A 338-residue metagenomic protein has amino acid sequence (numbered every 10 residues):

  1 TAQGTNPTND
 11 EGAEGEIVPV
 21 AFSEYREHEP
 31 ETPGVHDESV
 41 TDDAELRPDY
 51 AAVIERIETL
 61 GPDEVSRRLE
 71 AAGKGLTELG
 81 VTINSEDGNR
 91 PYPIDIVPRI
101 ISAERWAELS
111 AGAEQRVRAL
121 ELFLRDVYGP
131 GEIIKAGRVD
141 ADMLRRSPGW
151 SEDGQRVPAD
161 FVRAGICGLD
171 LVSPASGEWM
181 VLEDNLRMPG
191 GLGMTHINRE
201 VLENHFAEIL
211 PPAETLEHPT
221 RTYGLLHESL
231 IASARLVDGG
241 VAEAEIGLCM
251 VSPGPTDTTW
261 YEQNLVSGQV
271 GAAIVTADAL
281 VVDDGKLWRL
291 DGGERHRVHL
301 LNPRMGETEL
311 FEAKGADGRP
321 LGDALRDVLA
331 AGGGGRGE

Functional and structural regions predicted by a protein language model:
T1-E338: Preference for protein termini
